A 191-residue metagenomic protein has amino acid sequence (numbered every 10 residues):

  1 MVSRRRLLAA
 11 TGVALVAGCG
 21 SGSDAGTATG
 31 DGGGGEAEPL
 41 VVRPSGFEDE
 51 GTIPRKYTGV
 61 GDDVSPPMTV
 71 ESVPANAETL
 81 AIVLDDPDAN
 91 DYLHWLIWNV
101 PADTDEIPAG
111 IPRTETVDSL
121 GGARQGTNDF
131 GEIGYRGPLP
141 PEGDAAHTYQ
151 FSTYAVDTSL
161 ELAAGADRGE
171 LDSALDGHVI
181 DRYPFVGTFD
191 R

Functional and structural regions predicted by a protein language model:
V2-L15, C19-R191: N-terminus-centered regions that define maturation/targeting leaders and the start of the first functional domain
